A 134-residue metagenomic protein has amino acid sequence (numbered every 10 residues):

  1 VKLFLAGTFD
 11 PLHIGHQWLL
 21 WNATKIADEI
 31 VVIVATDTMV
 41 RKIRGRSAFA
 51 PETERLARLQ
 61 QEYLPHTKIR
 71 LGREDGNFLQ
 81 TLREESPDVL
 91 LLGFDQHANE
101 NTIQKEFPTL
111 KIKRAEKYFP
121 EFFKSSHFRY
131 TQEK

Functional and structural regions predicted by a protein language model:
V1-K134: Nucleotidyltransferase catalytic core that binds NTPs
